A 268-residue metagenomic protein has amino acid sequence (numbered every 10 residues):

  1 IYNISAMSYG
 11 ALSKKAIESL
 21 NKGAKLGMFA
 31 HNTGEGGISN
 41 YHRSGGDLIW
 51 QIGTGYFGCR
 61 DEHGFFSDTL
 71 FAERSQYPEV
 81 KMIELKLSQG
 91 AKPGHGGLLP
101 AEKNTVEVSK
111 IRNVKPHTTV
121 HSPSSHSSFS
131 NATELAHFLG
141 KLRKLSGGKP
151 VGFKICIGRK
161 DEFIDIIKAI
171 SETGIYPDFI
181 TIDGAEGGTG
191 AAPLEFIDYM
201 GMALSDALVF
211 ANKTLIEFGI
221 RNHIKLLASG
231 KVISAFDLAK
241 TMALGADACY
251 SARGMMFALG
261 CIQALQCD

Functional and structural regions predicted by a protein language model:
I1-H126, E134: N-terminal capping/small domains of soluble enzymes
H121-D268: Glycine-rich phosphate/ribose-binding loops and adjacent secondary-structure elements that form binding surfaces
